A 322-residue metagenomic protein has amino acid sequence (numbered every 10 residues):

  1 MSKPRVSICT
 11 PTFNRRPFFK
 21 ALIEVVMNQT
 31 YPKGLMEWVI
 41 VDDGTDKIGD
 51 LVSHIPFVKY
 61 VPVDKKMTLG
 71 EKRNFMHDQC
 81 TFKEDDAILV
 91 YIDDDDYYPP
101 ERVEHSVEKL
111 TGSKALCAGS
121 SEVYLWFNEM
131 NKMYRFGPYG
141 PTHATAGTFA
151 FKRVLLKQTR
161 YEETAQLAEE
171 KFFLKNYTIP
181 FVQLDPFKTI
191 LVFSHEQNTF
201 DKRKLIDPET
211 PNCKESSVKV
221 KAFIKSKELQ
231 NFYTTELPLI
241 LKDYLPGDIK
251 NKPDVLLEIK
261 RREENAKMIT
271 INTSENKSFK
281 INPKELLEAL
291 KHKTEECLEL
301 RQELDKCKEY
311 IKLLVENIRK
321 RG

Functional and structural regions predicted by a protein language model:
P4-S7, E37, F172: Cell-envelope/extracellular polymer assembly enzymes that use nucleotide-activated donors
T10-A21, Y31, G44, D64-M67: Active-site beta-to-alpha loop of glycosyltransferases that engages the nucleotide-sugar donor
E24-L35: Short, acidic, metal-binding catalytic loop of nucleotide-sugar glycosyltransferases
V39-L51: A conserved acidic beta->alpha catalytic loop
V63-C80: Glycine-rich, basic loop-to-helix element that forms the pyrophosphate-binding segment of sugar-nucleotide handling
D85-Y98: Short beta-strand-to-loop acidic/aromatic patch adjacent to the donor-nucleotide binding site
E101-M133: Conserved donor NDP-sugar-binding/catalytic core segment of glycosyltransferases
Y139-T235: Conserved nucleotide-sugar donor-binding catalytic segment
